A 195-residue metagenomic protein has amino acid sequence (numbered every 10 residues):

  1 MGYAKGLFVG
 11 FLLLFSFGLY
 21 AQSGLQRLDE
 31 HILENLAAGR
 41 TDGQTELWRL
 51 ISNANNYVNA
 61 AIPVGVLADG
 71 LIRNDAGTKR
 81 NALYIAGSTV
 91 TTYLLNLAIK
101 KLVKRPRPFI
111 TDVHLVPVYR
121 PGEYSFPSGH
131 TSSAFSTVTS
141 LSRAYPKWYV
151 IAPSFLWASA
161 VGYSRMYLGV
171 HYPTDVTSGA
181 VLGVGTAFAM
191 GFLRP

Functional and structural regions predicted by a protein language model:
M1-S23: Bacterial Sec-dependent N-terminal signal peptides
F17-V64, L97-E123: N-terminal transmembrane-helix/juxtamembrane module of multi-pass inner/ER membrane proteins
A68-D69, N96-K104, S142, M190-P195: Membrane-water interface at transmembrane helix exits
D69-T92: Interfacial segments of alpha-helical transmembrane regions
L71-T78, K101-F109, V170-T174, P195: Transmembrane helix-loop junctions in multipass membrane proteins, especially transporters and channels
G87-K101, I151-S164: Small-polar-interrupted transmembrane alpha-helices in polytopic inner-membrane proteins
V113-P195: Membrane-embedded catalytic cores of phosphoryl/pyrophosphoryl-handling enzymes
